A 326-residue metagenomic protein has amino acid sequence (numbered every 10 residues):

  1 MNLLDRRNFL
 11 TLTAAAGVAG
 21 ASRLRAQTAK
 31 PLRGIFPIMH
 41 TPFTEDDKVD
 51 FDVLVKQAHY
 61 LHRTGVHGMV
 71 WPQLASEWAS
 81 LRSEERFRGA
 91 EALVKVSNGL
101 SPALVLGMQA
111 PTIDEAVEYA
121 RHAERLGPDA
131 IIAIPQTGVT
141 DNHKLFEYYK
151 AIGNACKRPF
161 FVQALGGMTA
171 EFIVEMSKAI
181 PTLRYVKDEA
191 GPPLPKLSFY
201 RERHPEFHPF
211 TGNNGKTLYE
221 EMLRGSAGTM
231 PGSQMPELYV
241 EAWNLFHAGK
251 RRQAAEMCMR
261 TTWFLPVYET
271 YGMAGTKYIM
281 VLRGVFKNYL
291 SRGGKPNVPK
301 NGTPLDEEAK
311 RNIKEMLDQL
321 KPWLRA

Functional and structural regions predicted by a protein language model:
M1-A16: N-terminal secretory signal peptides and thylakoid transit peptides that target proteins across membranes
A29, P42-F43, K48-L165: Active-site beta->alpha loop and helix N-cap motifs at the rims of alpha/beta catalytic domains
R33-T44, P296: Generic N-terminal amphipathic, Lys/Arg-enriched alpha-helix
G34-F36, G68, A103-V105, D129-A130 (+4 more regions): Structural preference for beta-strand elements that scaffold enzyme active sites
I38, S226, Q234, L238-A326: C-terminal alpha-helical cap/extension of soluble enzyme domains
R88, A92-V96, H122, L126 (+7 more regions): Alpha-helical structural signal in soluble globular domains
G166-E269: Catalytic alpha/beta core domains of metabolic enzymes, predominantly
